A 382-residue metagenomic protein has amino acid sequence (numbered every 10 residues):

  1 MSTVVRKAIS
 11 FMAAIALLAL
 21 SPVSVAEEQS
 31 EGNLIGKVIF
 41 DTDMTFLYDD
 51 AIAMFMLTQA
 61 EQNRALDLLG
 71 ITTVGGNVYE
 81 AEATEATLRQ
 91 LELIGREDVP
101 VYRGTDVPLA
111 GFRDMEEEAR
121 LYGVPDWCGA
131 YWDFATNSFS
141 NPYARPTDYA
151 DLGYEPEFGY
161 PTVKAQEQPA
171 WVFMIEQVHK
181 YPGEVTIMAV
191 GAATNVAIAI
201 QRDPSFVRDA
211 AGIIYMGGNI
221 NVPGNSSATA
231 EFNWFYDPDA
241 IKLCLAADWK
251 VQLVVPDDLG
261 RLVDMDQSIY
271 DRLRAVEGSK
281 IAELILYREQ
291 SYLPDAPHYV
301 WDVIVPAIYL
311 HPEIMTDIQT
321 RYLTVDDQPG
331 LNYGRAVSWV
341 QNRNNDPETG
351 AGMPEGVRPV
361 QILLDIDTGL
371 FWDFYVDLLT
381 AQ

Functional and structural regions predicted by a protein language model:
M1-M12: Bacterial N-terminal signal peptides that target proteins for export
S10-L20: Bacterial N-terminal signal peptides
A26-E28: Boundary at the C-terminal end of the N-terminal hydrophobic targeting segment
S30-G36, M56-D67, F232-K242, A246 (+1 more regions): Conformational coupling and interaction surfaces
E31-E97, P108, F112-D114, S138-L262: Active-site histidine-anchored catalytic micro-motif
D98-P100, G123-C128: Ligand-binding beta-strand-loop-alpha-helix segment within the catalytic cores of soluble metabolic enzymes
R103-T105: A conserved beta-strand->alpha-helix junction
D114-Y122, D126: Charged, often glycine-rich, active-site loop that binds/positions anionic groups
